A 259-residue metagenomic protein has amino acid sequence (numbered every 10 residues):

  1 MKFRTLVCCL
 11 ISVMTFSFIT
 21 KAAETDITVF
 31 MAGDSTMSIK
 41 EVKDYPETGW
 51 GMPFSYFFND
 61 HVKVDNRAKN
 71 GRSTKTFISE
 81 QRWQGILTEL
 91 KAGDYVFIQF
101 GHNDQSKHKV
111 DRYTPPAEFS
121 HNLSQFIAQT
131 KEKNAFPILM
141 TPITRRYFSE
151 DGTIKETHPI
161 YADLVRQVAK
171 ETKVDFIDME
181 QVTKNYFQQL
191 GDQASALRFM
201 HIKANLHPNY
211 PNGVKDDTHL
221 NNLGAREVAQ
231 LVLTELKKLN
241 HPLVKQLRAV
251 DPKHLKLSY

Functional and structural regions predicted by a protein language model:
M1-C8: Bacterial N-terminal signal peptides that target proteins for export
C8-S17: Bacterial N-terminal signal peptides
T20-K69, Q84-A92, V96: Serine-esterase "nucleophile elbow" of acetyl-processing enzymes
E24, Q81-R226, Q230-A249, L255-Y259: Alpha-helical cap/lid subdomain in secreted, periplasmic, or secretory-pathway luminal O-acyl-processing enzymes
G33-S35, G71, D104, I143-T144: Short, histidine-centered active-site or binding-site loop motifs used for metal coordination, general acid-base
S35, T48, M52, K75 (+3 more regions): Flexible, active-site-adjacent loop/turn segments at secondary-structure boundaries
S38-E47, A68-F77, S106-P115: Acidic/histidine-rich helix-loop elements that form or flank divalent-metal/phosphate-binding sites at the catalytic
K69-K75, Y147, D251-K253: Acidic helix-start/capping segments at beta-turn-to-alpha-helix junctions
